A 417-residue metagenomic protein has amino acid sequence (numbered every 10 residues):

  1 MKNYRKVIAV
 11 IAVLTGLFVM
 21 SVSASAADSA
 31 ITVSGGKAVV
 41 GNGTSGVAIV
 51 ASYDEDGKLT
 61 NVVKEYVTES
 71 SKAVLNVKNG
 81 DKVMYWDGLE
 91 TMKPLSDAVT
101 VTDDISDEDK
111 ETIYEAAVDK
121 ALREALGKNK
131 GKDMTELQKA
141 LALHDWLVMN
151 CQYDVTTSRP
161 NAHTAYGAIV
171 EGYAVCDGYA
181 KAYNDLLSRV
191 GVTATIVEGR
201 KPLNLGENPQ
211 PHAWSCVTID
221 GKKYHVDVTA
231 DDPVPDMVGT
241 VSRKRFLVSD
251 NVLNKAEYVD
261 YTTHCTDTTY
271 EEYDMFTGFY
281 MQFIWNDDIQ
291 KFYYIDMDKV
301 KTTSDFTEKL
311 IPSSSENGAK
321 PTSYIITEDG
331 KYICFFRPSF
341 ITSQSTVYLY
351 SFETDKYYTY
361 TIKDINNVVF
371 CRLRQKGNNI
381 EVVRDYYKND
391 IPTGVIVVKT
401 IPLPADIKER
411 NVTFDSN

Functional and structural regions predicted by a protein language model:
M20-S29: Sec-dependent signal peptide cleavage junction
L89-D103: Edge beta-strands of extracellular beta-sandwich domains
T112-A168: Secondary-structure boundary elements
G178-N251: Hydrophobic/aromatic-rich core segments of domains that either
M275-N286, E316-D329, I365-K376: Repeated scaffold domains used in trafficking and secretory/extracellular systems, primarily beta-propellers
Y293-Y294, I333-R337, E381-R384: Residue position within the beta-strands of beta-propeller blades
D296-S304, R337-L349, Y387-P402: Structural motif
R410-N417: Secondary-structure capping and domain/repeat boundary segments
